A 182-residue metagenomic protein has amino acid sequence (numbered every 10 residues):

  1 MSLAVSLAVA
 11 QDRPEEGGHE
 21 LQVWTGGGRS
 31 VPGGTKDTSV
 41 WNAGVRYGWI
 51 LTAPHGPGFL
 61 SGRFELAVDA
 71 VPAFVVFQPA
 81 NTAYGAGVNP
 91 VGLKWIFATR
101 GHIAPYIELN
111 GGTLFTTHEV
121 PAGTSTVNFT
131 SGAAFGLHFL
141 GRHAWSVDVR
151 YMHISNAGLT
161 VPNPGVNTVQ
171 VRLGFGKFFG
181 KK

Functional and structural regions predicted by a protein language model:
M1-S6: Bacterial N-terminal signal peptides
V9-T52, N163-K182: Short glycine/proline- and aromatic-enriched beta-strand/turn motifs that initiate or cap beta-hairpins
A10-G18, T52-F64, A98-P105, G141-A144 (+1 more regions): Short loop/turn motifs that connect adjacent beta-strands in outer-membrane beta-barrel proteins
H19-V23, A43, G62-A70, P105-G111 (+3 more regions): Transmembrane beta-strands of outer-membrane beta-barrel proteins
V23, G27, V45-W49, P72 (+5 more regions): Residues on the lipid-exposed face of transmembrane beta-strands in outer-membrane beta-barrel proteins
G28-G34, P54, V71-P79, T113-V120 (+1 more regions): Sequence/structural signature of outer-membrane beta-barrel proteins
G34-V40, A80-A86, A122-V127, P162-T168: Replace "Gram-negative outer membrane beta-barrel proteins" with "bacterial and organellar outer membrane beta-barrel
G56-V91: Mid-chain, structured segments of secreted extracytoplasmic proteins
